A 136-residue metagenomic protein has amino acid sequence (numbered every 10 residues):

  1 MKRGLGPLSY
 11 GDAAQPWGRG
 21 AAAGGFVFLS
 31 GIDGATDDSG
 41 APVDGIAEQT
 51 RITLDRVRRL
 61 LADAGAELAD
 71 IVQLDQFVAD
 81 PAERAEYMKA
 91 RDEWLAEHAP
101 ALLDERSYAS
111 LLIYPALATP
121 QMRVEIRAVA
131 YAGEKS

Functional and structural regions predicted by a protein language model:
M1-D55, R59-Q73, V78-S136: N-terminal presequence-like segments and the immediate start of the first folded domain
